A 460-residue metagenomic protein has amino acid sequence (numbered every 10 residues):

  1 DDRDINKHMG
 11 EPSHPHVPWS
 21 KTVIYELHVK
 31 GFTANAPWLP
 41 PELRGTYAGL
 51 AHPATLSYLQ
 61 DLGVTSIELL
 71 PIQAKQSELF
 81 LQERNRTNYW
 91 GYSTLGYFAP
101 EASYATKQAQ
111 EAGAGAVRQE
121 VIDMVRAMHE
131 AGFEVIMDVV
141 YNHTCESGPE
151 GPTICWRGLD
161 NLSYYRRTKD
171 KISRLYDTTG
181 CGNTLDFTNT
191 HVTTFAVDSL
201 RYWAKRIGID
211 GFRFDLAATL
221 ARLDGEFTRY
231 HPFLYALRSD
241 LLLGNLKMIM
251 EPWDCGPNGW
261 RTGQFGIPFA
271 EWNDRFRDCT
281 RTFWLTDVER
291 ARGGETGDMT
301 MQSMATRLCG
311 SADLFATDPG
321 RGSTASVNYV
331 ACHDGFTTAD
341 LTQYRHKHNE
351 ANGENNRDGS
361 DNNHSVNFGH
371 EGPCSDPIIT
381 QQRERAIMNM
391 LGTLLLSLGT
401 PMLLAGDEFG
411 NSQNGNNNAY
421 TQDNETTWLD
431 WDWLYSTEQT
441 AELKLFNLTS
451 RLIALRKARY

Functional and structural regions predicted by a protein language model:
D1-H28, T33-G45: The feature marks proteins involved in alpha-glucan
M9-H14, D186-N189, L220-D224, T317 (+2 more regions): Active-site rim elements
V23-Y25, I67-L69, V135-M137, F212 (+3 more regions): Hydrophobic faces of well-ordered beta-strands that scaffold small-molecule active sites in alpha/beta enzyme cores
H28-T33, A54, Q73, G96 (+10 more regions): Short, flexible loop/turn elements at secondary-structure junctions
K30-G208, L216-L242, K247: Substrate-binding/active-site clefts of carbohydrate-active enzymes
R229-A405, F409-G410, N418-Q422, Y460: Conserved alpha/beta catalytic core and glycan-binding cleft of carbohydrate-active enzymes
Y420-W431: Acyl/amide activation-and-transfer machinery of modular secondary-metabolite enzymes
L434-Y460: Catalytic cores of secreted or luminal carbohydrate-active enzymes
